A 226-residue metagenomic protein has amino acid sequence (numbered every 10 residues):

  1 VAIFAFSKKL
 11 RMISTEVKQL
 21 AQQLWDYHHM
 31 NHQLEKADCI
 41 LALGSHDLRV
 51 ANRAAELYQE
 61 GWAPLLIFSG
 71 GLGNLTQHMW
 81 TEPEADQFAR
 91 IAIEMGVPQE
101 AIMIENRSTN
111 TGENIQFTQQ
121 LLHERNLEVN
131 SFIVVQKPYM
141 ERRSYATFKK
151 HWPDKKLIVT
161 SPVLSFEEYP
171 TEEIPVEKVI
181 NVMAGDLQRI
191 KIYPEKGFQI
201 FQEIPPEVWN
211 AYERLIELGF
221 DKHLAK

Functional and structural regions predicted by a protein language model:
V1-I3, L24, A55, W209: Generic intrinsically disordered, low-complexity segments enriched for polar/acidic and small residues
V1-R11: N-terminal amphipathic/basic-hydrophobic helices that include classical n-h-c signal peptides and signal-anchor
K9-M183, K226: A structural signal for short, hydrophobic/glycine-enriched beta-strand patches
I174-A225: A conserved mid-domain beta-alpha-beta active-site/ligand-binding segment of alpha/beta enzyme cores
